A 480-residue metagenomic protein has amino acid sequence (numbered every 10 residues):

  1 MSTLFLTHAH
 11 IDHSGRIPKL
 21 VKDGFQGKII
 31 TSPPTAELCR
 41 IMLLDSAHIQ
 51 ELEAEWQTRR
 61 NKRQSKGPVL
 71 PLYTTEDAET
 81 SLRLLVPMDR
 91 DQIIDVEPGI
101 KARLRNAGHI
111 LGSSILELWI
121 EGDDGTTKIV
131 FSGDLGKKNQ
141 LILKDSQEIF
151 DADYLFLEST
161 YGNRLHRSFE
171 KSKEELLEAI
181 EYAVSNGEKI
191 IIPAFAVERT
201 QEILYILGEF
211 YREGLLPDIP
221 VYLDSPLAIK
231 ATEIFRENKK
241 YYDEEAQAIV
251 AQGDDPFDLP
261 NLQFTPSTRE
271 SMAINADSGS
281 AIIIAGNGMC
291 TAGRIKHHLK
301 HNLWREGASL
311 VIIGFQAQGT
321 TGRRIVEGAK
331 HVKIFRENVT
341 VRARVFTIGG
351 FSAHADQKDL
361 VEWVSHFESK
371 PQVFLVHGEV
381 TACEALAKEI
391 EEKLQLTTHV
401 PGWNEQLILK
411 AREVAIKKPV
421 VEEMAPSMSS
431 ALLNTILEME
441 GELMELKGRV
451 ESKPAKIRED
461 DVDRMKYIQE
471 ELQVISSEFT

Functional and structural regions predicted by a protein language model:
M1-F5, H10-S14, L20-E202, I206-P220 (+2 more regions): His/Asp/Glu-rich metal-coordinating catalytic cores of metallo-dependent phosphodiesterases/hydrolases acting on
S2, D153, A281, A308 (+1 more regions): Conserved acidic residues
Q50-E55, K239-G253, A415-L437: A polyampholytic, Gly/Pro-enriched intrinsically disordered region
I100-L104, I234-Y241, L360-W363, K410-E422: Short, surface-exposed amphipathic charged segments that create phosphate/polyanion-binding patches used for binding
A179-T321, K333, F367, E389-K393 (+1 more regions): Hard-cation-handling environments
Y182, G402-D463, Y467: Charged, amphipathic alpha-helical linkers/stalks
R305, K370, E379-V421: C-terminal, active-site-flanking charged/polar segments
K333-W363: Generic long, charged, amphipathic alpha-helical segments
